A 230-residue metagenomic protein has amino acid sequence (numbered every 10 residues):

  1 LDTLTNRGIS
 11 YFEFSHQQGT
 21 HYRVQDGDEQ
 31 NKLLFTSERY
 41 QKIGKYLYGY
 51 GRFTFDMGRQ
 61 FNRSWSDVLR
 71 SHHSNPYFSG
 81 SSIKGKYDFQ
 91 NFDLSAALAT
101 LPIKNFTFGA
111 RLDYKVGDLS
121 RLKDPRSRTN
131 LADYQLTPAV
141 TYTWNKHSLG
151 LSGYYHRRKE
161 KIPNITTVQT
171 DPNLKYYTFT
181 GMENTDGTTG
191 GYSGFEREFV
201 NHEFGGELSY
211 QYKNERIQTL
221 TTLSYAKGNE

Functional and structural regions predicted by a protein language model:
L4-S10, K45-G51, K104-F108, N145-L149 (+1 more regions): Outer-envelope beta-barrel architecture signal
S10-H16, G51-R59, A110-V116, L151-R157 (+1 more regions): Transmembrane beta-barrel strands of outer-membrane/channel proteins
H21, Q60-S64, L119-K123, E160-N164 (+1 more regions): Outer-membrane beta-barrel proteins
H21-Q25, S79-K84, S120-R126, G191-E196 (+1 more regions): Extracellular loop and loop/strand-boundary signature of outer-membrane beta-barrel proteins
E29-F35, D88-L94, N130-L136, V200-F204: Residues that define the transmembrane beta-barrel architecture of outer-membrane proteins
F35-Q41, L94-T100, L136-Y142, G206-Y212: Residues on the lipid-exposed face of transmembrane beta-strands in outer-membrane beta-barrel proteins
S66-H73, D124-L131, T166-K175: Flexible, surface-exposed loop regions and adjacent strand-edge segments of Gram-negative outer-membrane beta-barrel
D186-E230: Long, internal scaffold/assembly segments composed of regular secondary structure
